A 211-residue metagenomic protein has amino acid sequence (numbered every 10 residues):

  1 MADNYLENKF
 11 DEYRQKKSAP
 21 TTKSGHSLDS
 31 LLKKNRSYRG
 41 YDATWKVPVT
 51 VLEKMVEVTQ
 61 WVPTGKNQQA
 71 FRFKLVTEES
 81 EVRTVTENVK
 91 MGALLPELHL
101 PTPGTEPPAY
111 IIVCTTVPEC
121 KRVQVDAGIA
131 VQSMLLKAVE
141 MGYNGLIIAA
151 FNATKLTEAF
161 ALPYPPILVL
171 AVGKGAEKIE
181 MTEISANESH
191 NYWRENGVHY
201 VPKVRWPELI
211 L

Functional and structural regions predicted by a protein language model:
M1-L211: Acidic, surface-exposed loops and disordered segments
